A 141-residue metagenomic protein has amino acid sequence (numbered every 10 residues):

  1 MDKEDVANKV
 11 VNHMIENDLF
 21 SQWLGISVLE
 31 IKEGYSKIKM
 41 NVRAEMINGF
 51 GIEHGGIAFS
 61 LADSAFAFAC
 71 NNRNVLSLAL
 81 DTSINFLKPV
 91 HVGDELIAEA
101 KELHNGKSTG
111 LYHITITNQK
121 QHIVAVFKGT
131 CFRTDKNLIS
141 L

Functional and structural regions predicted by a protein language model:
M1-L141: Terminal targeting signals and extreme-terminal segments of soluble enzymes
